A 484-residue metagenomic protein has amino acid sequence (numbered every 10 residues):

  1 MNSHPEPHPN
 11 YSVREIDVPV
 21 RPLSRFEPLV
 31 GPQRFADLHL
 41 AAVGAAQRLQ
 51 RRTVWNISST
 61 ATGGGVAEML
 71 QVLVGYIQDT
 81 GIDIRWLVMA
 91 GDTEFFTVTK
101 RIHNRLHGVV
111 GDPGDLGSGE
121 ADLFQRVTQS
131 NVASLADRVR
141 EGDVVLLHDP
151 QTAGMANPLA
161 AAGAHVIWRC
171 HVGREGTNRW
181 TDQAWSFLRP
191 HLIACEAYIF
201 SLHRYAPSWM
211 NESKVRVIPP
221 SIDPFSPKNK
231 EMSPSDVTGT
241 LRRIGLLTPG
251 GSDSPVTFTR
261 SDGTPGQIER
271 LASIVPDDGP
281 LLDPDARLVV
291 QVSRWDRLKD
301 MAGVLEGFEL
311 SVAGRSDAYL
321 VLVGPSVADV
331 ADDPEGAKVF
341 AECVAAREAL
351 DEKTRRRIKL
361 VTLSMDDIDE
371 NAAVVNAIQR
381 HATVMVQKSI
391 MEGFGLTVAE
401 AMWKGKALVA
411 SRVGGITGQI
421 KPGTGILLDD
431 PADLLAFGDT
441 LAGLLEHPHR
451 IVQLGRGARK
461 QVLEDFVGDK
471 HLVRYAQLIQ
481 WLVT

Functional and structural regions predicted by a protein language model:
M1-T484: Catalytic cores of nucleotide-sugar-dependent glycosyltransferases that transfer UDP/GDP/TDP-activated
